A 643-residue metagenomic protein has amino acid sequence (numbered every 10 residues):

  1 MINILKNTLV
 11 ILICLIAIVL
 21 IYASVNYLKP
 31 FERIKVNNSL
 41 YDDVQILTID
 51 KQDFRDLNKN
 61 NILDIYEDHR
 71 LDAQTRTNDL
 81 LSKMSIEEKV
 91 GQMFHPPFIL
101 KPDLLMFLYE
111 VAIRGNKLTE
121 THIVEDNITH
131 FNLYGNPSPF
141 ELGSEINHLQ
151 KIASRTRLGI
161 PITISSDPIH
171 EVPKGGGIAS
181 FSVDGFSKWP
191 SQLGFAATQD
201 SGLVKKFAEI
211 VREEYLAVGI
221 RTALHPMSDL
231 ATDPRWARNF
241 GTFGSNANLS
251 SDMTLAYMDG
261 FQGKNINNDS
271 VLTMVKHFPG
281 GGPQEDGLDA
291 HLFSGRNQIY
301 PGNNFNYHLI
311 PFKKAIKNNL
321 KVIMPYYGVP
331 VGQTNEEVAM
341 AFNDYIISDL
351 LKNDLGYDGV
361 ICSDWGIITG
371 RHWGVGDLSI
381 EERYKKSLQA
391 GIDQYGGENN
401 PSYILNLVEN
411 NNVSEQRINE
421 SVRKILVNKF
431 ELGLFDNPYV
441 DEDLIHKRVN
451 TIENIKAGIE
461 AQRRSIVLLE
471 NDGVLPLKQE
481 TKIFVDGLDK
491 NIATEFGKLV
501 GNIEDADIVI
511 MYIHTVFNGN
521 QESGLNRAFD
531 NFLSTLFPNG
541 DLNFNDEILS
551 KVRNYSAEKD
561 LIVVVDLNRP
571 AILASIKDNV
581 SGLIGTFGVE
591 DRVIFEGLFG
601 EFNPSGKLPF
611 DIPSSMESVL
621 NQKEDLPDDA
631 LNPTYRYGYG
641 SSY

Functional and structural regions predicted by a protein language model:
M1-T48, L57, R114-N116, A217 (+3 more regions): C-terminal non-catalytic regions of proteins with extracellular/luminal or membrane-system context
I2-A196, K205, L216, A223-L224 (+2 more regions): N-terminal hydrophobic targeting/anchoring segments and the immediately downstream early-domain regions of hydrolases
Y27, S154-Y307, F312-K317, P325-V331 (+1 more regions): Surface-exposed loop and adjacent secondary-structure segments within mature catalytic domains
S82-K89, F94-P102, L133-N136, Q150-L158 (+12 more regions): Sec-exported extracytoplasmic/periplasmic mature domains
S85, H148-T156, N248-G397, P401-N406 (+2 more regions): Second-shell residues forming the walls of enzyme active-site clefts
G91-P97, T129-L133, I162-P168, T222-P226 (+5 more regions): Hydrophobic faces of well-ordered beta-strands that scaffold small-molecule active sites in alpha/beta enzyme cores
H122-P139, T232, F312-A339, I503-N539: Short acidic, glycine-rich surface-loop motifs adjacent to enzyme active sites
V322-Y326, D358-S363, Q394-G397, E415-E420 (+5 more regions): Acidic/polar loop patches that form or flank catalytic/metal-binding clefts of enzymes that bind anionic ligands
